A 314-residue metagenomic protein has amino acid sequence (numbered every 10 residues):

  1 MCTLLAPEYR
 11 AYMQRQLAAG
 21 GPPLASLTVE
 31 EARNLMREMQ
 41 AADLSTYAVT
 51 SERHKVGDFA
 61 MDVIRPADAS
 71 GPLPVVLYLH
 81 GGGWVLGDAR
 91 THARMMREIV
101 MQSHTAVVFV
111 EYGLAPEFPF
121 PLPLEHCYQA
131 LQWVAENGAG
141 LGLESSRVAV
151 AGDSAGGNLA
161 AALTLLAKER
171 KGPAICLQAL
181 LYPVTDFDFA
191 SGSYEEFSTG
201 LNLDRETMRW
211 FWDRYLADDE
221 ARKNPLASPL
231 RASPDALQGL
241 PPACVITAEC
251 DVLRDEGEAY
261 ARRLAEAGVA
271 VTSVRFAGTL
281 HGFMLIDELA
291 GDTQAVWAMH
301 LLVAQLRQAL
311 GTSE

Functional and structural regions predicted by a protein language model:
M1-P66, A221, T293, G311-E314: A glycine/proline-hinged amphipathic helix-loop "lid/cap" segment that gates access to hydrophobic ligand pockets
M61-P72, L230-L237: Short beta-strand-to-loop junctions in surface cap/lid or active-site-entrance loops
P72-G82: Short beta-strand element of the alpha/beta-hydrolase
R90-V108: Short amphipathic alpha-helix adjacent to the substrate-entry channel of hydrolases
F118-G140, L302: Alpha/beta-hydrolase active-site loop
A135-V150, R170: Gly/Ser-rich "nucleophile elbow"/oxyanion-hole loop immediately N-terminal to the catalytic nucleophile in hydrolases
S146, A161-E314: Alpha/beta hydrolase fold serine-hydrolase catalytic domain that processes acyl esters and thioesters
G152, G156, A160: Gly/Ala-rich beta-loop-alpha elbow adjacent to hydrolase catalytic centers
